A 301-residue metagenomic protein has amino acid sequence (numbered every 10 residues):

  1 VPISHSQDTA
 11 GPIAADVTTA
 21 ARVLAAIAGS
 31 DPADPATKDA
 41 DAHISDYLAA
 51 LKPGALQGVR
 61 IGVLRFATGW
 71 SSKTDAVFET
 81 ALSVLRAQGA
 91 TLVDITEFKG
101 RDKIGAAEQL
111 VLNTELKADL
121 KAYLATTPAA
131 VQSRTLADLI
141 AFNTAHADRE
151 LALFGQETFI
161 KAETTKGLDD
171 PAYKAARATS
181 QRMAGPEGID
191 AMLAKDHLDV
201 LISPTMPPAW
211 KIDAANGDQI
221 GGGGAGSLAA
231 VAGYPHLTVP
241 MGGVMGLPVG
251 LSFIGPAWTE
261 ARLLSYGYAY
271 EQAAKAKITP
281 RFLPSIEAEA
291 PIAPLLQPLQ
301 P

Functional and structural regions predicted by a protein language model:
V1-R65, E79, S83-V84, Q88 (+2 more regions): Structural helix-boundary/capping segments
A10-I13, G54, T68-D75, A106-T114 (+4 more regions): Hydrophobic alpha-helical scaffolding
T19, V23, W70, T74-A81 (+5 more regions): Stable alpha-helical elements in mature extracytoplasmic
I27-D31, R65, R86-G89, L124-V131 (+8 more regions): Sec/Tat-exported extracytoplasmic proteins
A50-L64, T114-E187, T238-P248, A293-Q300: Short helix-loop capping/hinge segments that flank enzyme active sites or metal/cofactor-binding pockets
T74, T158-P301: Glycine-rich, small-residue loops and helix-cap segments that act as flexible hinges at active-site edges
A90-A107: Short connector loops at secondary-structure junctions
K103-D119, A215, G222, L296: Charged, often glycine-rich, active-site loop that binds/positions anionic groups
